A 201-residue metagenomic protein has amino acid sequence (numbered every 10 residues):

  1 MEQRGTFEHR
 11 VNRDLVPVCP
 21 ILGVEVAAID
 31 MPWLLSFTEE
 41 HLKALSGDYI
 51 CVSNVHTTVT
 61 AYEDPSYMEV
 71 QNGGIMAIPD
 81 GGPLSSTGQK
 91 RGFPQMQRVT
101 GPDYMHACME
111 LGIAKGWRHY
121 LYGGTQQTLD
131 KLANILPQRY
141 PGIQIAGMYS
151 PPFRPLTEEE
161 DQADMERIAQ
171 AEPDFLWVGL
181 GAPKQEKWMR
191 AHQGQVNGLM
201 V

Functional and structural regions predicted by a protein language model:
E2-R98, P102-D103: N-terminal nucleotide/polyanion-binding subdomain common to many enzyme families
V11, S85-A171: Conserved beta-alpha
G47, W117, V196-L199: A short helix->loop->beta-strand "cap" motif at the edges of active sites that frequently abuts
N54-T58, L180-Q185: Short glycine-rich anion-binding loops that position phosphate/pyrophosphate groups of nucleotides and phosphorylated
E63-D64, Q89-R91, A133-N134, W188-A191: Short amphipathic alpha-helical segments
I75, A146, D174, L199: Conserved acidic residues
I168-A182, G198: Proline-aspartate-enriched helix->loop->beta-strand connector
G181-V201: Catalytic alpha/beta core domains of metabolic enzymes, predominantly
